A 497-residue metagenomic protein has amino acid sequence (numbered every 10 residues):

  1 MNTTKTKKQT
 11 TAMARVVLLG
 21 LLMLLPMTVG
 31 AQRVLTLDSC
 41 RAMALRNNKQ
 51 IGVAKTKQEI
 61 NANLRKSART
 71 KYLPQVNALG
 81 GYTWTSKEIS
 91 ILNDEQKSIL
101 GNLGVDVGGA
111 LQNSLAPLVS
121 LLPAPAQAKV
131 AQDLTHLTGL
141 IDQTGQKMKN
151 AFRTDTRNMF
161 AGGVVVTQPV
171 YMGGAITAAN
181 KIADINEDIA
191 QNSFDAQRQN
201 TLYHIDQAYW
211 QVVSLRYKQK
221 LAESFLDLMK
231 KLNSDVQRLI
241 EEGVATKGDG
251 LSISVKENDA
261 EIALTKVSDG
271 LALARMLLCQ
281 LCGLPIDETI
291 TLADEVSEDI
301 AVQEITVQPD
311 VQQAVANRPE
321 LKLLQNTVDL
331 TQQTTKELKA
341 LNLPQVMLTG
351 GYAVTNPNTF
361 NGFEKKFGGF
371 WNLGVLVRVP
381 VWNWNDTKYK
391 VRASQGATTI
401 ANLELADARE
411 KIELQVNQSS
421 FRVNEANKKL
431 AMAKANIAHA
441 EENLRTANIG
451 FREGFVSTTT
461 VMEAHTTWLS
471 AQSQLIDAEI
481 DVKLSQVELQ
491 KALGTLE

Functional and structural regions predicted by a protein language model:
M1-D38, L45, E497: Bacterial Sec-dependent N-terminal signal peptides
T3-Q9, N63-R65, N192-Q313, R422 (+2 more regions): Periplasmic alpha-helical coiled-coil/stalk elements that build and connect Gram-negative outer-membrane
G30-S90, I286, L292-D329, R409 (+1 more regions): Bacterial Sec-pathway N-terminal export signals of envelope proteins
G52, V76-S90, K147-R157, T167-A196 (+6 more regions): Small/polar (Gly/Ser/Thr/Ala-rich) solvent-exposed segments that form structured loops/beta-strands/short helices used
V53-A68, Q197, Y203-K220, K231 (+6 more regions): Amphipathic alpha-helical coiled-coil segments
G80-V164, E295-E304, K336, T349-V379: Small/polar, glycine/serine/threonine/aspartate-rich low-complexity segments that form flexible
M159-A161, Q207, S252, Q345 (+2 more regions): Transmembrane beta-barrel architecture of outer-membrane proteins
